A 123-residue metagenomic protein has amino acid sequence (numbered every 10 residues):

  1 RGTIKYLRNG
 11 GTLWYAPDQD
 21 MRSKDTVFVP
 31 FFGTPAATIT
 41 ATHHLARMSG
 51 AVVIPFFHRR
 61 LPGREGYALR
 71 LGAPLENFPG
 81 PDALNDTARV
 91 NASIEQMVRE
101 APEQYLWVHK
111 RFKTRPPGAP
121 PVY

Functional and structural regions predicted by a protein language model:
R1-Y123: Non-catalytic C-terminal accessory region of glycerolipid acyltransferases and related lyso-lipid remodeling enzymes
